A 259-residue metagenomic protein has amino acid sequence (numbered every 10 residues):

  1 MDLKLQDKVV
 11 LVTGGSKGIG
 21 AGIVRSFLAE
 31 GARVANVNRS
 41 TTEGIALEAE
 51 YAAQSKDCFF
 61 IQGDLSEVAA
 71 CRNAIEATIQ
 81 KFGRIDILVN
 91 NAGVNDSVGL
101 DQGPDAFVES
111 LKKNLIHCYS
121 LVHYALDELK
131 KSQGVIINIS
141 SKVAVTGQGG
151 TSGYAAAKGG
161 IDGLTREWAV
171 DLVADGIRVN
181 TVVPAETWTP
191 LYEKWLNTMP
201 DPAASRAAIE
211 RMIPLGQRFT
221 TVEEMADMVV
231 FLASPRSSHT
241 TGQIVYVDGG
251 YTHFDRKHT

Functional and structural regions predicted by a protein language model:
V9, S16-G18: Conserved glycine-rich cofactor-binding loop
E30-L47: Conserved glycine-rich Rossmann-like NAD(P)H-binding loop of the short-chain dehydrogenase/reductase
Q80, V94-E109, G150-G153, E193 (+1 more regions): Conserved mid-core segment of classical short-chain dehydrogenase/reductases
Y119, T181, T189, A203-R236 (+2 more regions): C-terminal helical subdomain
V122, A157, T165: Active-site helix of classical SDR
D127, V170-A174, S238: Alpha-helical segment proximal to the catalytic Tyr-Lys
S141: Residue(s) in the substrate-gating loop at a strand-loop-helix junction that position the organic substrate next
